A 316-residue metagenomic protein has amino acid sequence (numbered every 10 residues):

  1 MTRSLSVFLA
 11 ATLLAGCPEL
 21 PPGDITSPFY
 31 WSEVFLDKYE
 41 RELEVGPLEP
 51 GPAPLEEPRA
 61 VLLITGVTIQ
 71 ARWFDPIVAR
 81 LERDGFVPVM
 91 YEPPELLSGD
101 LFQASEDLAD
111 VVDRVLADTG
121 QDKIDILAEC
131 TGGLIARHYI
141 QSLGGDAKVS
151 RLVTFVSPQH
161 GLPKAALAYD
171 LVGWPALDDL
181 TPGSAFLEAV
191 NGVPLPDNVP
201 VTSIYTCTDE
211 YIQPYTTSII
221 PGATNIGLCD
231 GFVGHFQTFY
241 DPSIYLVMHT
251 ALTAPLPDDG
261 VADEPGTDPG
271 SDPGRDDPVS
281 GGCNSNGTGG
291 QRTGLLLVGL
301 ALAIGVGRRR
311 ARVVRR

Functional and structural regions predicted by a protein language model:
M1-V7, G289-T293, R310-A311: Bacterial N-terminal signal peptides that target proteins for export
S4-A15, G299-A303: Bacterial N-terminal signal peptides
A15-G16, G282: C-terminal motif of bacterial Sec signal peptides marking the signal peptidase cleavage site
C17-G266: Lipid deacylating catalytic domains
D258-S285: C-terminal low-complexity, Ser/Thr- and acidic/Pro-rich disordered "stalk" regions positioned immediately N-terminal
G282-L296: Juxtamembrane/start-of-transmembrane alpha-helix segments at the extracytoplasmic/lumenal side of membrane anchors
R292-R310: A cross-kingdom C-terminal cell-surface attachment/processing module
R312-R316: Cytoplasmic C-terminal tails of single-pass
